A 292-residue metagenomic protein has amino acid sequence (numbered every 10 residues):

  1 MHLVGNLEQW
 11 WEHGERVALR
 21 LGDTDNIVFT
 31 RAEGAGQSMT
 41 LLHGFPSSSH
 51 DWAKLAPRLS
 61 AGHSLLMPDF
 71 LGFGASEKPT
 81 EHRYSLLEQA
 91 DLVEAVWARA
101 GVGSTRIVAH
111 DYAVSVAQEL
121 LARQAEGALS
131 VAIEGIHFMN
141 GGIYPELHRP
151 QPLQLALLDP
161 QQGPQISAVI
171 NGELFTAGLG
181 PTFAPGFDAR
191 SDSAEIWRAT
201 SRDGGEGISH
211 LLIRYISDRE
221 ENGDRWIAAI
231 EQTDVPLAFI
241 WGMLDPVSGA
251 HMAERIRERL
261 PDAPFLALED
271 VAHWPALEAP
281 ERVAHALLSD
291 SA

Functional and structural regions predicted by a protein language model:
M1-M39, S60-H63, A98, V102-G103 (+3 more regions): Alpha/beta-hydrolase fold catalytic core
E15, L21-D23, R31-E33, L66-H110 (+3 more regions): Active-site loop/oxyanion-hole signature of alpha/beta-hydrolase fold enzymes
R31-A75: Conserved HGGG/HGGXW glycine-rich cap/lid loop of the alpha/beta-hydrolase fold
V116-L120: Hydrolases whose catalytic domains are alpha/beta-hydrolase-1, hotdog thioesterase, or metallo-beta-lactamase-like
A122, E126-I166: Flexible "cap/lid" loop of the alpha/beta hydrolase fold
E173-D188, E195-S201, L212-D218: Helix-loop "lid/cap" segments that line or gate small-molecule binding pockets
G205-E258, A267: Conserved serine/cysteine hydrolase catalytic core
L268-A284: Catalytic histidine-centered segment of alpha/beta-hydrolase-like enzymes
